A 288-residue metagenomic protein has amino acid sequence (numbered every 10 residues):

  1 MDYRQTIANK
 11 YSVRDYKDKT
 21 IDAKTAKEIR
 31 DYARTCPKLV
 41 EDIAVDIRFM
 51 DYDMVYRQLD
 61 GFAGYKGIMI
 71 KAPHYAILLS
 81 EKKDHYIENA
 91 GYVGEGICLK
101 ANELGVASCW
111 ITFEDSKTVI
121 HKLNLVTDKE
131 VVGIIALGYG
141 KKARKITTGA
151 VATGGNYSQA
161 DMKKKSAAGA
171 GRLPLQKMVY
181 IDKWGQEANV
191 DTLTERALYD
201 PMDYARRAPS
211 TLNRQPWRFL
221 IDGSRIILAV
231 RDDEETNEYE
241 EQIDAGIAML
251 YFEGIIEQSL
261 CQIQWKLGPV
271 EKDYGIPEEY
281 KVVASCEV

Functional and structural regions predicted by a protein language model:
M1-V288: Acidic, surface-exposed loops and disordered segments
